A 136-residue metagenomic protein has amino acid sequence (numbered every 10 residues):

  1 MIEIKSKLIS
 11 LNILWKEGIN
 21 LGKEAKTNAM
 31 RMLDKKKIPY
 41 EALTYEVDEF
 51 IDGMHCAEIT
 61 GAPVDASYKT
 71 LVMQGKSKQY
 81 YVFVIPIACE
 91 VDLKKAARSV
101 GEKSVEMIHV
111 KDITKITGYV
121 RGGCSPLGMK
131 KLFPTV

Functional and structural regions predicted by a protein language model:
L8-V136: Extended, low-hydrophobicity, polar/charged segments
